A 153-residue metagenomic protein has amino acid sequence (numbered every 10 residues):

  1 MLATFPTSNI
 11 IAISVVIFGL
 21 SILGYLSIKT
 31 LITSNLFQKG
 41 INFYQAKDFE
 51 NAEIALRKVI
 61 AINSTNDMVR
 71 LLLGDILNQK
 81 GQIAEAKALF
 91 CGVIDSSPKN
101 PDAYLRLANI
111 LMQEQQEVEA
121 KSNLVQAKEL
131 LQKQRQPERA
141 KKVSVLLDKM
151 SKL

Functional and structural regions predicted by a protein language model:
M1-L36: Long, contiguous interaction/recruitment modules in multidomain scaffold/adaptor proteins
K29-M68, L72, Q79: Alpha-helical segment of the N-proximal tetratricopeptide repeat
K58-A61, C91-D95, E129: Conserved structural position within tetratricopeptide repeats
N109-R135, V145-D148: TPR/TPR-like (Sel1-like) alpha-helical repeat modules
